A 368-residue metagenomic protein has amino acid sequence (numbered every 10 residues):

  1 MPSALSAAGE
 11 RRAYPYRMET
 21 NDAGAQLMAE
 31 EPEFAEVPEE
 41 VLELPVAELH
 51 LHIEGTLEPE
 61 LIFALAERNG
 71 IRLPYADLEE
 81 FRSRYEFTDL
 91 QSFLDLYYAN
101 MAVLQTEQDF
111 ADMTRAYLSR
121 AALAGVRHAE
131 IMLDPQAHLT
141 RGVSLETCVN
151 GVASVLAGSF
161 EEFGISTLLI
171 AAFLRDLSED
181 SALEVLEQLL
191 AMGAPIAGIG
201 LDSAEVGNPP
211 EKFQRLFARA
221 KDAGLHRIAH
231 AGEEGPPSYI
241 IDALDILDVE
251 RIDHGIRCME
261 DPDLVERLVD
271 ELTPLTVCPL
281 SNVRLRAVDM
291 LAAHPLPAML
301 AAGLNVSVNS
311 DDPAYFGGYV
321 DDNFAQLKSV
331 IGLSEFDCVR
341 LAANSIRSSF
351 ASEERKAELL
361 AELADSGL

Functional and structural regions predicted by a protein language model:
M1-Q26: N-terminal amphipathic/basic-hydrophobic helices that include classical n-h-c signal peptides and signal-anchor
E19-L225, E234-Y239, I246, E250-R251 (+1 more regions): Metal-cofactor-binding active-site regions of metalloenzymes
